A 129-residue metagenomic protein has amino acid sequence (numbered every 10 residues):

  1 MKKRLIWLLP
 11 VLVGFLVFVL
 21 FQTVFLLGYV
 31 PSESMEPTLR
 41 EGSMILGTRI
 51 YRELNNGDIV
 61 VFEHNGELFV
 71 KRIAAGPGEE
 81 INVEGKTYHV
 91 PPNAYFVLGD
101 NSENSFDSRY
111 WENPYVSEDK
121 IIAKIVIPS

Functional and structural regions predicted by a protein language model:
M1-S129: Extended hydrophobic leader/signal-anchor segments used for secretion and membrane insertion
